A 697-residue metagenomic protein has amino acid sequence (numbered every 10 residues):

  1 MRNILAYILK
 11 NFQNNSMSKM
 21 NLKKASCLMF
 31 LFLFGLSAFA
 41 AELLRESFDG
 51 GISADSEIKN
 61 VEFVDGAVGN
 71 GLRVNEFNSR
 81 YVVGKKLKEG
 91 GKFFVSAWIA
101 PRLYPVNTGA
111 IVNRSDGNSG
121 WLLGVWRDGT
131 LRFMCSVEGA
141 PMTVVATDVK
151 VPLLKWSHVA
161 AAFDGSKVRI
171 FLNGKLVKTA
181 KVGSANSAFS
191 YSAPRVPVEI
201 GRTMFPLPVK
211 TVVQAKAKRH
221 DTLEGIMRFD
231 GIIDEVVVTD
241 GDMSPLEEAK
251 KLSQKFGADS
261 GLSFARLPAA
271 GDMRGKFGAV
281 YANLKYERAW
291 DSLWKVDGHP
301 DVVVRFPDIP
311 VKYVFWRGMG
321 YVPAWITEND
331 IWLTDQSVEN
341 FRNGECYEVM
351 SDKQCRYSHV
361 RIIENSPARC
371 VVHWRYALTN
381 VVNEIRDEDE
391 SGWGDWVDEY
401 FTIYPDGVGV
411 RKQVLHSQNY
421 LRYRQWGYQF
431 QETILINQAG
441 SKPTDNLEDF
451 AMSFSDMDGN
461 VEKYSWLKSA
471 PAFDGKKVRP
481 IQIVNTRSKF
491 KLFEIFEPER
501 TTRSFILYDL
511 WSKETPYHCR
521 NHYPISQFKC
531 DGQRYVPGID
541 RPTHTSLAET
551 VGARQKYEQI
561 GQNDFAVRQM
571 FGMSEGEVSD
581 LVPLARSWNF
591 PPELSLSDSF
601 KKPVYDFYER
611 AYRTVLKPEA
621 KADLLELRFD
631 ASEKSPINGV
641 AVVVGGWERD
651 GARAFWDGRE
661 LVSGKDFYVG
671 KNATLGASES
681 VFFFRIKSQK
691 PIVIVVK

Functional and structural regions predicted by a protein language model:
A41-G261: Extracellular glycan-associated modules
D272-S358, I362-P367, T379, G392: Acidic-aromatic substrate-binding/catalytic surfaces of carbohydrate-active enzymes
G278-A289, P480-F600, G676-P691, V696: Beta-strand-rich recognition/accessory modules
G344-S417: Extended, loop-rich substrate-binding clefts of extracytoplasmic carbohydrate-active enzymes
D389, V408-A451: Acidic (Asp/Glu-rich), glycine- and aromatic
Q431-L435, E497, D630-D650: Surface-exposed beta-strand/loop patches in extracellular or lumenal glycoproteins
S441-D449, V643-E660: Solvent-exposed beta-hairpin/edge-strand motifs
D657-K687: Extracellular/luminal ectodomains and secreted, surface-exposed scaffolds of diverse proteins
